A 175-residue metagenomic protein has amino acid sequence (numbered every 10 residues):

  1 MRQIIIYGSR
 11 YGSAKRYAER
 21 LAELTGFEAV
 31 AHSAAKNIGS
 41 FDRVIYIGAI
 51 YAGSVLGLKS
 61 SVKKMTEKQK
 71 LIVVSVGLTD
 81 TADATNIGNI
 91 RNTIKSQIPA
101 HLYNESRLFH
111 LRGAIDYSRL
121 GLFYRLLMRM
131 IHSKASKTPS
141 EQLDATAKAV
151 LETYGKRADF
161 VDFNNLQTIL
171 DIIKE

Functional and structural regions predicted by a protein language model:
M1-V73, T168-E175: N-terminal beta1-alpha1-beta2 submodule of the flavodoxin-like/Rossmannoid cofactor-binding fold
G53-E175: FMN-binding flavodoxin-like domain, especially the glycine-rich phosphate-binding loop
